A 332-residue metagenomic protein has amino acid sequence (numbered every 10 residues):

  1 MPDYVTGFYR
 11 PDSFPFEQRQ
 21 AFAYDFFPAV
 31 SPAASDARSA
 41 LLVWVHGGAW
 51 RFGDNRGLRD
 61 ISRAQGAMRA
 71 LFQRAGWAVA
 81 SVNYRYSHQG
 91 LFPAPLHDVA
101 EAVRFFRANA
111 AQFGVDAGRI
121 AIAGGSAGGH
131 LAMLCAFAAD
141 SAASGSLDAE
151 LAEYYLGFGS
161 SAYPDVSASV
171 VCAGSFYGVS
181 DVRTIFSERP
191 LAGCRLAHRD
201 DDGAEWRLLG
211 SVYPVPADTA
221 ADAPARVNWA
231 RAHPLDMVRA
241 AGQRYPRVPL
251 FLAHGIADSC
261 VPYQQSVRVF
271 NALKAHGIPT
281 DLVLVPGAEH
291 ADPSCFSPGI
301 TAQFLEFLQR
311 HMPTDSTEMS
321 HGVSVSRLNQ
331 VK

Functional and structural regions predicted by a protein language model:
M1-K332: Alpha/beta-hydrolase superfamily serine-hydrolase fold, recognizing
